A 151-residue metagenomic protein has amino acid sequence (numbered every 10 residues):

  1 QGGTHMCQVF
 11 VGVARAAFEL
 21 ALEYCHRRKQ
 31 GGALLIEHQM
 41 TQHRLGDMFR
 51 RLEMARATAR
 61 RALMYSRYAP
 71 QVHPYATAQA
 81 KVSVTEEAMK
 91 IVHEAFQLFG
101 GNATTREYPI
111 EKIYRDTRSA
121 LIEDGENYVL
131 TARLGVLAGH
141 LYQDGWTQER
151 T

Functional and structural regions predicted by a protein language model:
Q1-E53, A120, Y142, Q148-T151: Glycine-rich beta->alpha junctions and the first turn(s) of the following alpha-helix
Q1-Q8, G12, P74, A78 (+2 more regions): Short, conserved micro-motifs enriched in small and acidic residues
G3, I36-M48, H73-S83, E111-K112 (+1 more regions): Alpha-helical scaffold segments that form or flank carboxylate-/histidine-based iron centers
A14, L45, A55, V84 (+3 more regions): Hydrophobic, well-ordered secondary-structure elements that form the walls of internal hydrophobic environments
A17-Y24, R61, E94, I113-D116 (+1 more regions): Generic, well-ordered alpha-helical scaffold segments in large soluble proteins
L22, H26-A33, F49-S83, F96-F99 (+1 more regions): C-terminal helix-coil-helix/basic helical segment that borders enzyme active sites and/or dimer interfaces and provides
E87-A95, D124-N127: Amphipathic alpha-helical coiled-coil segments
F99-T151: Glycine-rich phosphate/cofactor-binding loops in nucleotide/flavin-utilizing enzymes
